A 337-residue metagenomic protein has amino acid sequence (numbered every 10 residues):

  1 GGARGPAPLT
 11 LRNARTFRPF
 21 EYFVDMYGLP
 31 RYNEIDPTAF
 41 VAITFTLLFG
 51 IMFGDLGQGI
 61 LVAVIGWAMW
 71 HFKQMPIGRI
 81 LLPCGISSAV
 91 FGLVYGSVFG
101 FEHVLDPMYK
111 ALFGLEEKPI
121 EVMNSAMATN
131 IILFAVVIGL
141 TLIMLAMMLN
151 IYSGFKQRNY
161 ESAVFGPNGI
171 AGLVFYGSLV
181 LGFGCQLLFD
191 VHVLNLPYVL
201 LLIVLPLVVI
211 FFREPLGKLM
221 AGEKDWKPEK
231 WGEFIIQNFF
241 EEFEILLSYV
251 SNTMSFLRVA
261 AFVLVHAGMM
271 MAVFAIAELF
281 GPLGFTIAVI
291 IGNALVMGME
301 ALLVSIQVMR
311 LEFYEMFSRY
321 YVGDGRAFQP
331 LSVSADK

Functional and structural regions predicted by a protein language model:
G1-K337: Conserved, carboxylate-rich catalytic/transport cores that coordinate ions
